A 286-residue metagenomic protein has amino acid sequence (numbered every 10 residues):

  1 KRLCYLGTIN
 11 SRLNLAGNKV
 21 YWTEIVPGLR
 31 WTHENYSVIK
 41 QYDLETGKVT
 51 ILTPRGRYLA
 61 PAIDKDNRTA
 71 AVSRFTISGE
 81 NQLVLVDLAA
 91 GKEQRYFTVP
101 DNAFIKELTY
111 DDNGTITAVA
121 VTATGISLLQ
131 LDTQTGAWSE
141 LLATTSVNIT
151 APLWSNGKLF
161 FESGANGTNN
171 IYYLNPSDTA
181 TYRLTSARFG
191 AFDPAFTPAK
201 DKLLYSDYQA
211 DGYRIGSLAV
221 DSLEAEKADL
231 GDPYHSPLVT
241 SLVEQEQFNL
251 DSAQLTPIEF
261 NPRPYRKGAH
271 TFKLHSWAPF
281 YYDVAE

Functional and structural regions predicted by a protein language model:
K1-S11, W22-I39, L52-L59, S73-V84 (+7 more regions): A flexible loop/linker signature enriched in serine peptidases of the S9 family
N10, A60, A103-I105, I149 (+3 more regions): A broad structural signal for short, well-ordered beta-strand segments within beta-sheet-rich domains
R12-K19, P61-T69, E107-T115, P152-N156 (+1 more regions): Blade-terminus and WD-like Trp-Asp/Gly-His loop motifs, strongest in beta-propeller folds
A16, N35, E45, D66 (+7 more regions): Short loop/turn segments that connect beta-strands within the blades of beta-propeller domains, predominantly WD40
D43-G47, D87-G91, D132-G136, N175-T179 (+1 more regions): Short loop/turn segments that connect beta-strands within beta-propeller blades
S163, S222-E286: Outer-membrane beta-barrel initiation region
T179-V239: C-terminal, active-site-flanking charged/polar segments
